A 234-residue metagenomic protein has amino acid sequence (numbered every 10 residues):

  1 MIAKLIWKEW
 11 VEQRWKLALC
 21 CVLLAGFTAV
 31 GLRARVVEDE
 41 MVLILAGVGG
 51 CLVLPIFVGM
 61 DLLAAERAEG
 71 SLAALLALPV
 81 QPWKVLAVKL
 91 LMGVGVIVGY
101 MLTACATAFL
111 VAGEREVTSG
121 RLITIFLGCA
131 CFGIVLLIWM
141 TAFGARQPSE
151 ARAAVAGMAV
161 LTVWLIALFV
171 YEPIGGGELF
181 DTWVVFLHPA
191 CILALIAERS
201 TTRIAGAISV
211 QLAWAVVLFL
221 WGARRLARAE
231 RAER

Functional and structural regions predicted by a protein language model:
M1-C21, R231-R234: Aromatic- and glycine-rich beta-strand/loop motifs that create alpha-glucan
M1-I2, I6, P82-W83, E114-S119: Juxtamembrane loop-helix boundary motifs flanking transmembrane segments in multi-pass membrane proteins
I6, L62-V94: Helix-loop-helix units of permease transmembrane domains in multi-pass membrane transporters, especially ABC
K8, A65, F109-G113, A145 (+1 more regions): Transmembrane helix-loop junction
T28-M60, A87-M158, E198, T202-R203: Secretory targeting signals
R35-E38, L43, S119-G120, I125 (+1 more regions): Terminal transmembrane helical anchor/hairpin motif
